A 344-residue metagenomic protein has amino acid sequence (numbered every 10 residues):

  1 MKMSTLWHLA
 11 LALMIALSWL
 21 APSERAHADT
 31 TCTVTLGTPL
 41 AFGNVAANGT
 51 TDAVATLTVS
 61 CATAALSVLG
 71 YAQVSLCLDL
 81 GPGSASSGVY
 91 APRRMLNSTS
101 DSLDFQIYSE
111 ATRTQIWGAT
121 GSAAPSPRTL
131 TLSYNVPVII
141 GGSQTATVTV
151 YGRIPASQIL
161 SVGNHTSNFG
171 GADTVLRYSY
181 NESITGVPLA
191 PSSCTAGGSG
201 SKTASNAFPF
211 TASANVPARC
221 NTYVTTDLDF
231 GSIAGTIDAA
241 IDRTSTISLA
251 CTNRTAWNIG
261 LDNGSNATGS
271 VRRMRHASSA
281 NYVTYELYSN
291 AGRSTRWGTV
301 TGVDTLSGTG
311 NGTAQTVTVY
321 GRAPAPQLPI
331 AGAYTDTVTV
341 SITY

Functional and structural regions predicted by a protein language model:
S4-A12, W19: Sec-dependent signal peptide recognition, specifically the positively charged N-region followed immediately by
A16-R25: C-terminal segment of classical bacterial N-terminal signal peptides
H27-N97, Q144-T145, G152-S278, T309-Y344: N-terminal small/polar-rich segments of proteins
L69-Y71, S100-D104, E110: N-terminal, polar/charged subdomain of small-to-medium soluble alpha/beta proteins
C77-G81, Q106-E110, G118, D262 (+1 more regions): Predominantly extracellular/luminal cell-surface or secreted proteins
T112-S143, S294-G312: Extracellular adhesion/glycan-binding regions together with long Ser/Thr- and acidic-residue-rich low-complexity tracts
T255, I259, N281, T299-V303: P/S/T/G-enriched low-complexity
S270-S294, T299: Amphipathic alpha-helical assembly segments
